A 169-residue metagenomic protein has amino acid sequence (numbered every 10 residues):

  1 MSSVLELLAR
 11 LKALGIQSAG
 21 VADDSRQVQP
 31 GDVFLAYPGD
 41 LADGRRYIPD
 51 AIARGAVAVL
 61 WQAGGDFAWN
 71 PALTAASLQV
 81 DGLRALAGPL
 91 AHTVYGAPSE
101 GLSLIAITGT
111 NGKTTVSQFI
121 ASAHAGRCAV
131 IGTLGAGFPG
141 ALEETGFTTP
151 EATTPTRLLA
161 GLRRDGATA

Functional and structural regions predicted by a protein language model:
M1-P89, T93: N-terminal leader/targeting and accessory segments in enzymes
L86-A169: Phosphate-binding loop of NTP-binding sites
